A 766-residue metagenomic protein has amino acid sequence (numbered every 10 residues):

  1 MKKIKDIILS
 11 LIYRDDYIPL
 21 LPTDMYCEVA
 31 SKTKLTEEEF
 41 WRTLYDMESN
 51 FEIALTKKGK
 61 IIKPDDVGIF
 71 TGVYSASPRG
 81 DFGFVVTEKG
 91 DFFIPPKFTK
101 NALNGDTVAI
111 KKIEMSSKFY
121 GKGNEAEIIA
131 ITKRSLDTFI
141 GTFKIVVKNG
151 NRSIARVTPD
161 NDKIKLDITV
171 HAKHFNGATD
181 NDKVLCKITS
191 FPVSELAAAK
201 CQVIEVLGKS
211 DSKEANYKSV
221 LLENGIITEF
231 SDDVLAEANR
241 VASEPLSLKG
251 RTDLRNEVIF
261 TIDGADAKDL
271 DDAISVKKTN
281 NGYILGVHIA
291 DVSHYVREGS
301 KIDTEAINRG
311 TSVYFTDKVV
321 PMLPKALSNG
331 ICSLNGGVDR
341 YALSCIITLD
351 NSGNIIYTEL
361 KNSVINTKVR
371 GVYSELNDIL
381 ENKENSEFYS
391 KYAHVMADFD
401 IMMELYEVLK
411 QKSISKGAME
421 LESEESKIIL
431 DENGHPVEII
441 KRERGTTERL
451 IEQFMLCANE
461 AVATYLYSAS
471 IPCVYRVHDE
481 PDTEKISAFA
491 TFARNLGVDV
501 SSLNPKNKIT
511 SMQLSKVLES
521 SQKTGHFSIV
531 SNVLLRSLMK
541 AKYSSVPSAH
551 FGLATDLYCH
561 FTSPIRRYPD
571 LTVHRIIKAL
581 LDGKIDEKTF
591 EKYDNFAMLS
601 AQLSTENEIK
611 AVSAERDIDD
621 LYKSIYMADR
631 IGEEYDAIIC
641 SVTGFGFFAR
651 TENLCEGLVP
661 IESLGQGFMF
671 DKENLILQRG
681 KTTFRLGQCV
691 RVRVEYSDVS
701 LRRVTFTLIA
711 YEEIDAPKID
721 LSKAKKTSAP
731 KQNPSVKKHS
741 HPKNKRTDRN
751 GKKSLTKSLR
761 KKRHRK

Functional and structural regions predicted by a protein language model:
M1-I289, S293-D339, R370, N377-D378 (+3 more regions): Charge-lined substrate channels and their catalytic hotspots, especially those that engage the 3′ end of RNA
C27, I188-P192, K209, K213 (+8 more regions): Electropositive polyanion-binding surfaces
G83, S153-A155, L343, F647 (+1 more regions): Short beta-strand micro-motifs in enzyme catalytic cores
D91-P95, I164-V170, C655-F670, A716-I719: A short macromolecule-binding patch
R691-P717: Intrinsically disordered, low-complexity glycine/proline-rich and charged
